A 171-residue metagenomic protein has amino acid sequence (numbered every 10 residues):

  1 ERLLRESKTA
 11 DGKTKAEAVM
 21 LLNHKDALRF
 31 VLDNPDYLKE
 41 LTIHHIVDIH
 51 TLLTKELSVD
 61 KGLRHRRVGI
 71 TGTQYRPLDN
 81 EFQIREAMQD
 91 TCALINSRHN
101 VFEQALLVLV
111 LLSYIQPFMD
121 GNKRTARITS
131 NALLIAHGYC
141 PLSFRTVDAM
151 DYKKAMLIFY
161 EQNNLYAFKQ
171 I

Functional and structural regions predicted by a protein language model:
E1-I171: FIC/Doc superfamily catalytic core
